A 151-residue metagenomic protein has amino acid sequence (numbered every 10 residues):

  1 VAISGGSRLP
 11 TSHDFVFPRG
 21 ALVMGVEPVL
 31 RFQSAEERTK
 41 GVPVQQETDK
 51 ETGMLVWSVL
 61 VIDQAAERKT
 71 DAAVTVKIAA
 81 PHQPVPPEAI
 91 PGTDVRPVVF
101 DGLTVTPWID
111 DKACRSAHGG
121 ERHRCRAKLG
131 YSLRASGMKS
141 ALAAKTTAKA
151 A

Functional and structural regions predicted by a protein language model:
V1-A151: OB-fold and OB-like single-stranded nucleic-acid-recognition modules and their adjacent interaction interfaces
